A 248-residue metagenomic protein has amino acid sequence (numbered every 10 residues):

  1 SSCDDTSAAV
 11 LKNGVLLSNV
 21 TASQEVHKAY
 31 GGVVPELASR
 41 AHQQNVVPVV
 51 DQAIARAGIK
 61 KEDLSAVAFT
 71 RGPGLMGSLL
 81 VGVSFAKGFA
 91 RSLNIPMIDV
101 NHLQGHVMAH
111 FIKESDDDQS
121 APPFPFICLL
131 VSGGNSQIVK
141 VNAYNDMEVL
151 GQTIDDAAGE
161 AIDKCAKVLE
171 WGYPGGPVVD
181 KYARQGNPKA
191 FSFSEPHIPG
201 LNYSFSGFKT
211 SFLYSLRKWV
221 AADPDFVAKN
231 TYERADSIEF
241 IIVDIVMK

Functional and structural regions predicted by a protein language model:
S1-D63, F69-P73, H102, Y232: N-terminal beta-alpha supersecondary unit
S1-S2, L17-N19, P122-P123, V131 (+2 more regions): A short helix-loop
V49-R56, I238-K248: Phosphate/ATP-binding catalytic cores across multiple sugar-kinase/actin-like superfamilies, primarily ASKHA
K60-D63, F85-H102, A109-F111: Nucleotide and nucleotide-moiety/phosphate-recognizing core
A66-A68, S78, A121, F126-L130: Short glycine-aspartate micro-motif
F69-L93, I112-K113: Short Gly/Thr/Asp-enriched flexible loops that form oxyanion-binding sites at enzyme active sites
V100-F126: Conserved phosphate-binding catalytic cores of ATP/NTP-utilizing and phosphoryl-transfer enzymes
